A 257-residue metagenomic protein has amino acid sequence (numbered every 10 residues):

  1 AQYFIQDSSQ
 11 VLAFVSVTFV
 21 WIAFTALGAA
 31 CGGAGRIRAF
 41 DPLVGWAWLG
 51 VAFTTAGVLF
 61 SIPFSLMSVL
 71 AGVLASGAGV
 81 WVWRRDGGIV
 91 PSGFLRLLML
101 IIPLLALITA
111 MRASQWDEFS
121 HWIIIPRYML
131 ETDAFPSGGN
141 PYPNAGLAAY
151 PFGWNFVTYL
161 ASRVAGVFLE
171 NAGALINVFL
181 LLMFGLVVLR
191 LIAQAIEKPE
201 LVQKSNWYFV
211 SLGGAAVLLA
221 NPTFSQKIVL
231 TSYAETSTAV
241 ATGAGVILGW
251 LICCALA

Functional and structural regions predicted by a protein language model:
A1-G88: Membrane-embedded, hydrophobic transmembrane alpha-helices
F4, R85-S92, Q194-N206, L256-A257: Membrane-interfacial, low-structure loops and terminal tails that flank and connect transmembrane helices in multi-pass
Q6-S9, A13, G57-V58, S205-V240: Aromatic- and kink-enriched transmembrane "portal" helix at the membrane-lumen/periplasm boundary that abuts
S16-A23, V44-W48, A71-G72, W154 (+4 more regions): Transmembrane alpha-helices of multi-pass, membrane-embedded glycan-processing enzymes that use lipid-linked
A23-F24, G28, S237-L256: Specific aromatic-rich, kink-prone transmembrane helix
C31-W46, P91-L95, L201-G213: Membrane-interfacial loop-to-transmembrane alpha-helix junctions, especially the N-terminal start
G79, G93-D117, A220-N221: Transmembrane signal-anchor helices characteristic of membrane glycosylation enzymes that use polyprenol
A106-S211, Q226-S232: Active-site lumenal/periplasmic loops and adjacent helix-entry segments of GT-C-fold, multi-pass membrane
